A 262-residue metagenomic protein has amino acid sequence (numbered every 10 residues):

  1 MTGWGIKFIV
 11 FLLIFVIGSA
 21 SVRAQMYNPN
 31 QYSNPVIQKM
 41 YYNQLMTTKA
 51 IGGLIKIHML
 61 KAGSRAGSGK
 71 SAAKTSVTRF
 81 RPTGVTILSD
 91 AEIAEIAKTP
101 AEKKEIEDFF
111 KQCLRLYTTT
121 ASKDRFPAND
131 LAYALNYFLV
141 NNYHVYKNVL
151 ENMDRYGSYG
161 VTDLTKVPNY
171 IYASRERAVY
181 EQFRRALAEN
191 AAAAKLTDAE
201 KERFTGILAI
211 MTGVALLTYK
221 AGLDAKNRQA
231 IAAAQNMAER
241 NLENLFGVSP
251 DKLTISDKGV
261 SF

Functional and structural regions predicted by a protein language model:
M1-I6: N-terminal secretory signal peptides that target proteins for export/translocation
K7-S19: Bacterial N-terminal signal peptides
A20-A24: Sec/Tat signal peptide C-region and signal peptidase I cleavage site
Q25-L131, S249: N-terminal Sec/ER secretory leader and immediately downstream segment of secreted/extracellular precursors
N30-G53, A209-F262: A cross-kingdom marker for long, charged
S71-G84, A188-I231: Long, charge-rich low-complexity segments
E107-L114, T118, N136, V140 (+4 more regions): Extracytoplasmic/secreted envelope proteins and their assembly/folding machinery, especially bacterial periplasmic
T118-G213: Extended amphipathic alpha-helical interaction segments
